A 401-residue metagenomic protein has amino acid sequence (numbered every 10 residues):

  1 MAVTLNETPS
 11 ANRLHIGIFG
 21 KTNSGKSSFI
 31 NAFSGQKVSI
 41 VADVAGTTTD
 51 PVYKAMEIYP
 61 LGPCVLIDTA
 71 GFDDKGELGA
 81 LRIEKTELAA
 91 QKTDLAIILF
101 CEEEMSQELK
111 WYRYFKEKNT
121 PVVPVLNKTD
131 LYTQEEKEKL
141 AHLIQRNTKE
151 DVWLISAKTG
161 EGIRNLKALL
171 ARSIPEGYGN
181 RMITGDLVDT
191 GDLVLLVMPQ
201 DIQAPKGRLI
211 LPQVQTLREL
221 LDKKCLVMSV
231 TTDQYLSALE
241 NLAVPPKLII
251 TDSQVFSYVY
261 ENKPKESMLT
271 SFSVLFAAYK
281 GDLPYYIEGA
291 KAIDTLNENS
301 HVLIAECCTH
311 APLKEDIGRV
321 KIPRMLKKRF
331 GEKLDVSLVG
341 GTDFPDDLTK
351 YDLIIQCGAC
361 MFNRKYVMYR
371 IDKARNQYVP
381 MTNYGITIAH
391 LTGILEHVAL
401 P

Functional and structural regions predicted by a protein language model:
M1, K21-S27, G207-P401: C-terminal effector/interaction modules appended to NTPase cores
M1-A80, E84, L88-A90: Conserved G1/Walker A P-loop phosphate-binding module
T8-P9, F19-K21, T48, A55-E57 (+5 more regions): Replace "in large, NTP-powered and nucleic-acid-processing enzymes" with "in large, NTP-powered factors and other
I16, V194, S300-V302: Conserved hydrophobic helix-helix packing surfaces used for dimerization/oligomerization
K54-G62, I67, E77-V152, D186 (+4 more regions): Conserved C-terminal guanine-recognition region of P-loop GTPase G domains, centered on the G4
T69, L99-E103, T120-K137, W153-G162 (+8 more regions): G-domain G4 guanine-recognition motif of GTPases
T120-V123, K128-D186, L193-L195, K224-D233 (+4 more regions): Canonical P-loop GTPase G-domain recognition
L187-Q215: Long, well-ordered amphipathic alpha-helical subdomains in the mid-to-C-terminal portions of large enzyme subunits
